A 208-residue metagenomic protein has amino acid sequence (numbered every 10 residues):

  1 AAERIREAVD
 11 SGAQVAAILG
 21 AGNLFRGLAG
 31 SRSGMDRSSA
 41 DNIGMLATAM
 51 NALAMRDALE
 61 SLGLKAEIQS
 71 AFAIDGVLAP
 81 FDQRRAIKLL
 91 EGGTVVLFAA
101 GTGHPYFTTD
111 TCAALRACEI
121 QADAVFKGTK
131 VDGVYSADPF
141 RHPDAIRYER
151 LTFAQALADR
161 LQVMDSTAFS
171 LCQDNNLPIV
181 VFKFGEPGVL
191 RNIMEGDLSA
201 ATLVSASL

Functional and structural regions predicted by a protein language model:
A1-L208: C-terminal catalytic "cap/lid" subdomain
